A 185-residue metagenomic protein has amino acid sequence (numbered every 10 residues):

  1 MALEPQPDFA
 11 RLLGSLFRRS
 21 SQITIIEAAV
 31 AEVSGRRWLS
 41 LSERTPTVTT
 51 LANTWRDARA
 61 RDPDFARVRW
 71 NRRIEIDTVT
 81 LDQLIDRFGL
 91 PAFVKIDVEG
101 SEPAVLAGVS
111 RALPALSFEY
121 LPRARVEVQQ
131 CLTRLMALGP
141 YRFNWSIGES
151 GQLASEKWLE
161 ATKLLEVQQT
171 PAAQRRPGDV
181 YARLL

Functional and structural regions predicted by a protein language model:
M1-L185: Phosphate/nucleotide-binding beta-alpha loop and adjacent structural elements of enzyme active sites
